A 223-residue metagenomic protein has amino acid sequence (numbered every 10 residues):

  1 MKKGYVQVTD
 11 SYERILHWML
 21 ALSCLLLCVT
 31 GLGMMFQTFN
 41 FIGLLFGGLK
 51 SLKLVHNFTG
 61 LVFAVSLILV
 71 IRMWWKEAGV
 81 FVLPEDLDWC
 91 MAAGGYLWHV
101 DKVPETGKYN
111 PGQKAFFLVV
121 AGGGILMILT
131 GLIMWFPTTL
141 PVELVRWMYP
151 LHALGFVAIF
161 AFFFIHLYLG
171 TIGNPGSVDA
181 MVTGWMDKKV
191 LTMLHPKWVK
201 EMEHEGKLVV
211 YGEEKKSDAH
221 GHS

Functional and structural regions predicted by a protein language model:
M1-S223: Membrane-embedded alpha-helical bundles that constitute the cytochrome b-like, heme-associated redox core of multi-pass
